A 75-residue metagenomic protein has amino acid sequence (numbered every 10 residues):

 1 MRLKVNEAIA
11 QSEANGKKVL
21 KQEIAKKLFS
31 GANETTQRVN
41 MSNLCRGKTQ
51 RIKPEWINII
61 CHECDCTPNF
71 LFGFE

Functional and structural regions predicted by a protein language model:
M1, L20, T36-Q37, I52 (+1 more regions): N-terminal positioning helix adjacent to the helix-turn-helix/winged-helix DNA-binding module
M1-K27: A short, Lys/Arg-rich alpha-helix, primarily the initiator
V5, I24-A25, M41-L44, L71: Conserved hydrophobic/aromatic packing and binding residues within compact polymer-binding modules
L28-A32, C64, F72: A broad structural signal for alpha-helix termini and local helix breaks/kinks
F29-I52: Recognition helix of helix-turn-helix/homeodomain-like DNA-binding domains that insert into the DNA major groove
V39, H62, F72-E75: Short, charged recognition helix plus adjacent turn of helix-turn-helix-like nucleic-acid-binding domains
C45, W56, E75: DNA major-groove recognition helix of helix-turn-helix
K53-F70: DNA major-groove recognition helix of helix-turn-helix/homeodomain DNA-binding modules
